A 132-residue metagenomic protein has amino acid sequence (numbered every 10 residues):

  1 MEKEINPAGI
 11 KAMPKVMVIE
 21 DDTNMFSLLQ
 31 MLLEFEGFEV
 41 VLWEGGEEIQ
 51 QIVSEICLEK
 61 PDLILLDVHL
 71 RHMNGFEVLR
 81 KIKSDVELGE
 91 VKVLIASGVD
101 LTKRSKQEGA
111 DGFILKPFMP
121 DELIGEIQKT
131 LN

Functional and structural regions predicted by a protein language model:
E20, S97: Conserved acidic carboxylate
T23-W43: Two-component/phosphorelay signaling modules centered on CheY-like receiver
Q30, V53, E77, V99-L115 (+1 more regions): Alpha4 helix (beta4-alpha4-beta5 surface) of REC/receiver domains from two-component response regulators
L42-L63: Acidic, metal-coordinating helix/loop segments flanking the phosphotransfer/catalytic sites of two-component signaling
D67: Active-site residues of response regulator receiver
R71, K116: The feature encodes the CheY-like receiver
F76-E87: Short amphipathic alpha-helix used as the core "switch/output" element in two-component signaling
F118-K129: C-terminal output helix
